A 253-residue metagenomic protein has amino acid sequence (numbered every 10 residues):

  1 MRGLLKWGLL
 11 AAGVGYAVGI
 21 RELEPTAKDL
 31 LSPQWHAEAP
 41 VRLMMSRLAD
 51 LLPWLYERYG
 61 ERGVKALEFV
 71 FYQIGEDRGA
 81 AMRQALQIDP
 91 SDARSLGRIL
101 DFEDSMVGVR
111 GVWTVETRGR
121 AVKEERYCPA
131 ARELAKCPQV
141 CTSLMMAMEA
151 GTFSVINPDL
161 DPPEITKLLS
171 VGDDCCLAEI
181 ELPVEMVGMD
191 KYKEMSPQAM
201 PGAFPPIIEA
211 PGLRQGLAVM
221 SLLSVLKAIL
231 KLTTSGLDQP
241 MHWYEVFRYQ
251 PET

Functional and structural regions predicted by a protein language model:
M1-V122, P129-L144, S154-T253: N-terminal accessory segment detector
A147-M148: ATP phosphate-binding glycine-rich loop and adjacent ATP-lid/helix-beta elements within ATP-binding kinase/ATPase
G151: Active-site phosphate/pyrophosphate- and oxyanion-stabilizing loops and adjacent acidic/basic residues in soluble
